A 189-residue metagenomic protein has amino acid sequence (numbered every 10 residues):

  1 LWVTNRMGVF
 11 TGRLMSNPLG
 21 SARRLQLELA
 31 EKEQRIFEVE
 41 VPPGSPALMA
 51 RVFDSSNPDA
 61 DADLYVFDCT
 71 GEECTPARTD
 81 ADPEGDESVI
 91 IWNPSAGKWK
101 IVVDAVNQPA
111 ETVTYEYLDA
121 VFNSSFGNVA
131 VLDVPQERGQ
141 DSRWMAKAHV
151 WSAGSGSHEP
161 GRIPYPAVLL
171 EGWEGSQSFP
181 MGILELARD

Functional and structural regions predicted by a protein language model:
L1-G20, D104-D189: Feature for long, exposed domains in two main contexts
P18-Q34, R78-E84: Extracellular beta-rich ligand/substrate-recognition surface
L27-C74: Acidic, Ser/Thr/Pro-rich low-complexity intrinsically disordered segments
A30, V41-P43, N57, D82-E84 (+3 more regions): Surface-exposed coil/turn segments at beta-strand junctions on protein surfaces, enriched
I36-V39, D86-W92, M145-K147: Exposed aromatic-hydrophobic patches
V41-P43, V52-N57, N93, A105-N107 (+2 more regions): Non-cytosolic beta-sheet module surface loops
A47-M49, K98-K100, I163-A167: Short, conserved beta-strand segments of beta-strand-rich sandwich/propeller modules, principally
Y65-Y117: Noncatalytic accessory or regulatory domains flanking protease catalytic cores in secreted, cell-surface, and selected
